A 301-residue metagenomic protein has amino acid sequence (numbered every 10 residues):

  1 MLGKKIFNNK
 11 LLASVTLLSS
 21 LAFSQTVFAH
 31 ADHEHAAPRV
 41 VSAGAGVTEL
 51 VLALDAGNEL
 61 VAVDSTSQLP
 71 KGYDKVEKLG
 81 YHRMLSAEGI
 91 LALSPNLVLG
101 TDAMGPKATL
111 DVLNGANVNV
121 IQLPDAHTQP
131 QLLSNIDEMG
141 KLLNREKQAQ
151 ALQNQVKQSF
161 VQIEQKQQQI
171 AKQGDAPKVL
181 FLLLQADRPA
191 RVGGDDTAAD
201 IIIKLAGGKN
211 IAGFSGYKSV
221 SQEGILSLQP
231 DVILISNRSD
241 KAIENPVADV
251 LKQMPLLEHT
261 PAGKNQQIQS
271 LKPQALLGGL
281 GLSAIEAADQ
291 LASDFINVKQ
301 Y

Functional and structural regions predicted by a protein language model:
L2-V15: Bacterial N-terminal signal peptides that target proteins for export
S24-T26: N-terminal signal peptide c-region/cleavage motif recognized by signal peptidases
H30-D32: Boundary of Sec targeting at the N-terminus
P38-R39, Q131-K141, Q150, N237-Y301: Structured C-terminal subdomain patch of bacterial secreted/periplasmic proteins
R39-L93, L97-M104: A short, structured surface patch at a secondary-structure boundary
R39-V51, Q148-A206, P273-L276: Basic- and aromatic-lined ligand-binding clefts that recognize polyanionic substrates
L69, L110-E138, L142, E146: Flexible loop/hinge segments that line or gate small-molecule binding clefts
A87-S94, A116, S221-V232: Short helices/loops that flank or line small-molecule/ion binding pockets
